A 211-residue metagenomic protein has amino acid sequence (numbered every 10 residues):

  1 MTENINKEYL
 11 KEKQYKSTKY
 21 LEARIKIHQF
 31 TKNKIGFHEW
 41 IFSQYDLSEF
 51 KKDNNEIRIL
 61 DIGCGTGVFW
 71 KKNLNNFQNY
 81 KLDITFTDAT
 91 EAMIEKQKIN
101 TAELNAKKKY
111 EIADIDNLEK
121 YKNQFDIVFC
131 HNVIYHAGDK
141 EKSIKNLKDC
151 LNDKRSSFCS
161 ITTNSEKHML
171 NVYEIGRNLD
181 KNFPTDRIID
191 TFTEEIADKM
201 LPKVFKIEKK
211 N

Functional and structural regions predicted by a protein language model:
M1-K52, V68-F69: Conserved class I S-adenosyl-L-methionine
R58-N117: Class I SAM-dependent methyltransferase SAM/SAH-binding core
E119-I127: A short acidic, Gly/Pro-enriched loop at the edge of an enzyme's catalytic core that lines a small-molecule cofactor
D126-D139: A short SAM/SAH-binding and catalytic strip from SAM-dependent methyltransferases
E141-S157: A short glycine-rich, Lys/Arg-flanked "PGG" loop and its adjoining helix->strand segment in the class I
F158-F183: Conserved class I S-adenosyl-L-methionine
I189-V204: Short alpha-helix
K206-N211: Conserved S-adenosyl-L-methionine
